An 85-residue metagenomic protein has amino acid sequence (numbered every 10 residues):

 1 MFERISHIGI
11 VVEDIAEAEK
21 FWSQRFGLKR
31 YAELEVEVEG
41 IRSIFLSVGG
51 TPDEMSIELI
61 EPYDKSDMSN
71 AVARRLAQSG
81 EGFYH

Functional and structural regions predicted by a protein language model:
F2-E3, I10-M55: Core segments of cupin and vicinal oxygen chelate
R4-S6, L28-Y31, E35-V38, D64-Y84: A cross-kingdom feature marking solvent-exposed beta-strand/loop segments within repeated, beta-rich binding/scaffold
V48-S56, D64-A71: Intrinsically disordered, low-complexity coil segments
